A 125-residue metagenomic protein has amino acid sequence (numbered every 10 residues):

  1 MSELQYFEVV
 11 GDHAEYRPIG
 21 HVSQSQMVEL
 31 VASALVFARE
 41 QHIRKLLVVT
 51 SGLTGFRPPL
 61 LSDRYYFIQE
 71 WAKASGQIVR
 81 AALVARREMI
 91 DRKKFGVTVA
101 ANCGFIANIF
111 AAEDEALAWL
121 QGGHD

Functional and structural regions predicted by a protein language model:
M1-D125: Amphipathic, Lys/Arg-enriched alpha-helical "gate/interface" segment within cytosolic domains that mediates
